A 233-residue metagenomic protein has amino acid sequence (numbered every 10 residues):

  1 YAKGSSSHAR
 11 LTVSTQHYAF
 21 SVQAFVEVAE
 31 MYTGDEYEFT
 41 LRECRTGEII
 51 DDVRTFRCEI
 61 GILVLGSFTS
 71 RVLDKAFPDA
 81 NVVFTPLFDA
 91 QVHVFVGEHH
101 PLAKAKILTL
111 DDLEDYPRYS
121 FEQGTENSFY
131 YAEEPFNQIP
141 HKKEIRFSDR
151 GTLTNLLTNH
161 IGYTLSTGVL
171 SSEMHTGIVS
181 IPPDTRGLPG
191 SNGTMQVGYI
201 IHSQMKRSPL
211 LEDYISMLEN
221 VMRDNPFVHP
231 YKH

Functional and structural regions predicted by a protein language model:
Y1-S14, E30-G34, F77-F84, H229: Short helix-loop hinge/linker segments at domain boundaries
H8-V72: Central regulatory/effector-binding core of bacterial HTH transcription factors
R10-Q16, G61, F95, Y119 (+2 more regions): Short, well-ordered beta-strand segments
S21-E27, S70, L110-I139, R207-S208 (+3 more regions): Secondary-structure junction motif
R54-E59, Q123-I181: Hydrophobic hinge/microswitch elements
L65-G66, E98, T125, S166-L170 (+1 more regions): Short secondary-structure boundary segments
A76-R118: Flexible hinge/capping segments at coil-to-helix
D79-T85, A90, G151-K206: Beta-alpha-beta core module
